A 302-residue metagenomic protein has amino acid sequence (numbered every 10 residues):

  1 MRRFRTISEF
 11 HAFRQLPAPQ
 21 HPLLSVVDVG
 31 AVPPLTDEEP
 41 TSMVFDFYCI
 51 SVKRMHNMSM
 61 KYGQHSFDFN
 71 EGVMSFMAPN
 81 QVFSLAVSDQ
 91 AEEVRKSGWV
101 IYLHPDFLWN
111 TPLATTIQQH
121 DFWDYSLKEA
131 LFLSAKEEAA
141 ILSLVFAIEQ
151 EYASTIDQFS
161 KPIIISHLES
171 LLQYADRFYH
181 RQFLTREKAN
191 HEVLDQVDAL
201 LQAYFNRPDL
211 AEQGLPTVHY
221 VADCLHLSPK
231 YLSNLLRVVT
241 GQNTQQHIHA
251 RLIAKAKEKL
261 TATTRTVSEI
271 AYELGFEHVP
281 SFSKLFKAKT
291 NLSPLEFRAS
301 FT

Functional and structural regions predicted by a protein language model:
M1-D68: Generic protein-terminus/edge-of-domain signal
Q64-A78: Short acidic-glycine-tyrosine-enriched beta hairpin
G72, Y220-L227, L232, L236 (+3 more regions): Append "Primarily bacterial transcriptional regulators
S88-A153: A hydrophobic/aromatic-rich effector-binding and dimerization subdomain of bacterial HTH-type transcriptional regulators
A139-A199: An amphipathic alpha-helical interaction segment
I165, E187-L227, Q246-R265: A short, Lys/Arg-enriched amphipathic alpha-helix from helix-turn-helix/homeodomain DNA-binding modules
V238-E277, A299-T302: Terminal helix-turn-helix DNA-binding modules in bacterial transcription factors
P280-T302: …primarily DNA-binding HTH/wHTH and HhH modules…
